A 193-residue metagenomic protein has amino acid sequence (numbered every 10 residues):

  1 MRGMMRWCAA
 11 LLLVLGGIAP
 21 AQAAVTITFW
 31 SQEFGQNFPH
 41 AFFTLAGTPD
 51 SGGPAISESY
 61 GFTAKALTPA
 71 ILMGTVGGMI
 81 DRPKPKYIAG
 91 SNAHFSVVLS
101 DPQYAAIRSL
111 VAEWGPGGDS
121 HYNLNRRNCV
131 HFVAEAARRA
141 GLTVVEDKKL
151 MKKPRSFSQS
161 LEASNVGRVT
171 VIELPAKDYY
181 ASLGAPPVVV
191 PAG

Functional and structural regions predicted by a protein language model:
M1-C8: Bacterial N-terminal signal peptides that target proteins for export
A9-G17: Hydrophobic alpha-helical targeting segments used for export or membrane insertion
I18-A24: Sec/Tat signal peptide C-region and signal peptidase I cleavage site
A24-A93: Glycine-rich catalytic cores of cysteine/serine-nucleophile enzymes that process amide/ester linkages in cell-envelope
F29-Q32, A89-S100, G115-N123: Second-shell loop/turn segments in exported
F38-A41, S91, F95, Q103-L110 (+3 more regions): Stable alpha-helical elements in mature extracytoplasmic
I80-K84, V98, W114: Non-catalytic, solvent-exposed segments at the cell envelope interface
S109-G193: Activation targets extended, charge/polar-rich intrinsically disordered C-terminal tails
